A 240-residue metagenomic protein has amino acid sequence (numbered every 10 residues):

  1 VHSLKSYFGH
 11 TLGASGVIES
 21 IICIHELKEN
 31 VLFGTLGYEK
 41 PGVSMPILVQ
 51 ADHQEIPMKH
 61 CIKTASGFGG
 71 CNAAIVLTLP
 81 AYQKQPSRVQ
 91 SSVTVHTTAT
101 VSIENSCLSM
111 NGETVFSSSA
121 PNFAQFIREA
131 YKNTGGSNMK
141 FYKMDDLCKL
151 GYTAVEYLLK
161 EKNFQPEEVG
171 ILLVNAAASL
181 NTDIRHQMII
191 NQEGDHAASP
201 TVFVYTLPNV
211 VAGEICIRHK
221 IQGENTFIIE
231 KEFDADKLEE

Functional and structural regions predicted by a protein language model:
V1-E240: Conserved "HGTGT" condensation-loop signature of ketosynthase/thiolase-family condensing enzymes that catalyze
